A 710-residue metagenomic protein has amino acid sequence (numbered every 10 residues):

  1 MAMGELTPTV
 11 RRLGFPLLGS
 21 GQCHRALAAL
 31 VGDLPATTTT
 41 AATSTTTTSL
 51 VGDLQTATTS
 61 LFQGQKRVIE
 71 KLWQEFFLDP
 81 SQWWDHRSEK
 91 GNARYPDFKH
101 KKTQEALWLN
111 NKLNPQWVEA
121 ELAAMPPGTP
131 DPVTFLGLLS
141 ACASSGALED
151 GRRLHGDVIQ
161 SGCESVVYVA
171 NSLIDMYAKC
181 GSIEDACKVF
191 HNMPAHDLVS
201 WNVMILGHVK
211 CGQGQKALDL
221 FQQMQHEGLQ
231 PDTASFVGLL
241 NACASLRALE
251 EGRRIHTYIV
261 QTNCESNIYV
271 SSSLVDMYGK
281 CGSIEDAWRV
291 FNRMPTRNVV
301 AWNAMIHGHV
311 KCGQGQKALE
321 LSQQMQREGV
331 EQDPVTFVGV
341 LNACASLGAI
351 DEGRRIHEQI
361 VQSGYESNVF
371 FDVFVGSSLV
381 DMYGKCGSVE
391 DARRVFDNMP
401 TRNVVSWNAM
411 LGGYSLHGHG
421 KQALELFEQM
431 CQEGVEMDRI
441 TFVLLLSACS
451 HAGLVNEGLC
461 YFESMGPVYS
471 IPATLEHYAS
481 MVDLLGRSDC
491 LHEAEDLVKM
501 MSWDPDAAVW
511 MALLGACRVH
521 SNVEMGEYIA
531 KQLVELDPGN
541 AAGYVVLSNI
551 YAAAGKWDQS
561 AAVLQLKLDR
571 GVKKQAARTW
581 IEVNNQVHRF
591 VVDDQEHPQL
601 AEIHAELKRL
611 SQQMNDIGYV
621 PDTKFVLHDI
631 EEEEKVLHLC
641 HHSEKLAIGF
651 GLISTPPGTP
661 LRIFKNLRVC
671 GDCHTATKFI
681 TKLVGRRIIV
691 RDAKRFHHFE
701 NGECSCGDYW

Functional and structural regions predicted by a protein language model:
A2-P127: Single-stranded nucleic acid-binding surfaces, predominantly the OB-fold ssDNA-binding core
A123-W710: Terminal (and in a subset, N-terminal) low-complexity or junction segments at the ends of helical repeat RNA-binding
